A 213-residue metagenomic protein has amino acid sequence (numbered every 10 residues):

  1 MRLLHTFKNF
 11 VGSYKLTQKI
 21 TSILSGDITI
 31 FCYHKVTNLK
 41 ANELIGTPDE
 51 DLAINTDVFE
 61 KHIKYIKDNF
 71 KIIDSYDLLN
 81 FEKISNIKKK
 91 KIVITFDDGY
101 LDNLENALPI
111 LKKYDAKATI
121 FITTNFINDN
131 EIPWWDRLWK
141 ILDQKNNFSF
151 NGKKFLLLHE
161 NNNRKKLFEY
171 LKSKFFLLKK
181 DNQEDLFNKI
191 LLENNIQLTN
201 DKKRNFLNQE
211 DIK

Functional and structural regions predicted by a protein language model:
M1-I94, Y100-K213: Terminal accessory/targeting
